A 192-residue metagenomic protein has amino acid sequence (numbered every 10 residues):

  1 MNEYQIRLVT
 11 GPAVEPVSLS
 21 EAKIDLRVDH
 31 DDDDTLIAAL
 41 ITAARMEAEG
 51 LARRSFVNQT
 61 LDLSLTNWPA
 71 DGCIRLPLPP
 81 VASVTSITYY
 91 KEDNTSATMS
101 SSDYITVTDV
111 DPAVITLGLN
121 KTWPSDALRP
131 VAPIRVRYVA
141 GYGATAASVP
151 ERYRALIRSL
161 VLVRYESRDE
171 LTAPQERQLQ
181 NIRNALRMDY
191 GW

Functional and structural regions predicted by a protein language model:
M1-W192: Divalent metal-cofactor coordination and adjacent catalytic microenvironments
